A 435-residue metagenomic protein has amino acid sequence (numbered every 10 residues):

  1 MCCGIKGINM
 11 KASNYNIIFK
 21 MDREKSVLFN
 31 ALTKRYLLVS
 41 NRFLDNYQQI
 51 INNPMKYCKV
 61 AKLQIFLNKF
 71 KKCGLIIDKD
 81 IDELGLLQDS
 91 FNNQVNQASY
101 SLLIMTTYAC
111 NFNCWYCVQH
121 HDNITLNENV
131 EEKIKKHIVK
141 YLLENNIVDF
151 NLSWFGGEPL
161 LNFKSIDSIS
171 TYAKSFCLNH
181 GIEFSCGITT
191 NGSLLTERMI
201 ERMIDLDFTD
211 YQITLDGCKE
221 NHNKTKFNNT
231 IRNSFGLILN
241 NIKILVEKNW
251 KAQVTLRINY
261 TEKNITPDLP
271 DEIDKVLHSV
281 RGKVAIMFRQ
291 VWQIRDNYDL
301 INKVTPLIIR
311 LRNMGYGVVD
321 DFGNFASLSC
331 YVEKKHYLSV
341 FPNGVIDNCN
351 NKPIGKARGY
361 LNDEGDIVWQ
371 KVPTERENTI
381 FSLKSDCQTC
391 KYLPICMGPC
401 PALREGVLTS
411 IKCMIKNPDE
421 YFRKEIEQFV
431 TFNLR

Functional and structural regions predicted by a protein language model:
C2-M10, K283-G355, G365, I395: A C-terminal junction/extension of Radical SAM enzymes
S13-L38, K62-L103, N145: N-terminal [4Fe-4S]-dependent radical SAM core
N46-V60: Short acidic, hydrophobic short linear motifs in intrinsically disordered regions
K79-A98, L311-V319, A357-L383: Short, charged low-complexity linear segments at domain edges
N92-H120, K135, N145-S153, V340 (+2 more regions): N-terminal pre-triad scaffold of radical SAM enzymes
N123-I124, C396: Short, non-ligating residues that shape and space the ligands of small metal-coordination modules and catalytic
K135-S153, N162-R289: Radical SAM/AdoMet-radical enzyme domain recognition
P353-R435: Flexible mid-to-C-terminal extensions adjoining Fe-S/redox cofactors in radical SAM and related proteins
